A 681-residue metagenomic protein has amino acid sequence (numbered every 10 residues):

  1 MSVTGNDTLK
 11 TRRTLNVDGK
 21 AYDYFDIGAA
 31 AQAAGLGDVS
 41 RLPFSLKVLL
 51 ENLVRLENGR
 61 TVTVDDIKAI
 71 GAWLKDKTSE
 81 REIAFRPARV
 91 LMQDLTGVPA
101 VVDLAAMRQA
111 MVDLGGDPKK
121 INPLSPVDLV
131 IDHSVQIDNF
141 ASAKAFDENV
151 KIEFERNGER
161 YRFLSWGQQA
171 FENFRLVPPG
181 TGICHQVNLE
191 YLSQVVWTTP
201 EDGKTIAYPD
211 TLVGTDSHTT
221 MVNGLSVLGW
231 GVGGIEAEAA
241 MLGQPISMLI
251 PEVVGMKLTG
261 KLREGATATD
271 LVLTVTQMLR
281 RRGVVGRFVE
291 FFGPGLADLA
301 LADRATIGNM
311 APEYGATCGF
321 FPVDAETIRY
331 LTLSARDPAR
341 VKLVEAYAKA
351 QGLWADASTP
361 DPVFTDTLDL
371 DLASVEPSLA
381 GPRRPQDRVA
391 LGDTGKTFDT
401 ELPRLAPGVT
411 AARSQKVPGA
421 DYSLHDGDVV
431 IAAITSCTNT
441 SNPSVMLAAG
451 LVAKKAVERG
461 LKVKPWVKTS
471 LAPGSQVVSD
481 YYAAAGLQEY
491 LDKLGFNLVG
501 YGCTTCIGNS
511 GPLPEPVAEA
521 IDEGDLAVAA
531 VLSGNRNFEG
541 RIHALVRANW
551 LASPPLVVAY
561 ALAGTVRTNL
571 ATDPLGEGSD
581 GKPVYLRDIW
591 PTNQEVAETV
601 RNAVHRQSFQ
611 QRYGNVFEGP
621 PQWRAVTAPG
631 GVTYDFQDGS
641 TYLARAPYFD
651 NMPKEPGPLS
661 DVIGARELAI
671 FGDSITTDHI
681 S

Functional and structural regions predicted by a protein language model:
S2-E153, L299-N309, E313-D337, F636-S681: N-terminal amphipathic, basic-rich helices that act as targeting or association modules
T11-R12, S79, P118, E201-D202 (+15 more regions): Generic recognition of flexible, low-complexity loop/linker segments
V17-A21, F85-P87, P123-P126, I206-P209 (+19 more regions): Short, well-ordered loop/turn elements at secondary-structure boundaries
N58-K261, A268-L273, P377-A380, T394 (+7 more regions): Long, structured ligand/cofactor-binding scaffold of large enzymes
R86, A100, L104-R160, E290-F291 (+4 more regions): Terminal amphipathic helices with adjacent charged low-complexity linkers/tails
E201-A350, W354, L447, A453-P465 (+1 more regions): Mobile "lid/hinge" segments at catalytic clefts and subdomain interfaces of large enzymes
T394-D399, P403, S414-D426, P554 (+1 more regions): Long hydrophobic segments that form regular secondary structure
